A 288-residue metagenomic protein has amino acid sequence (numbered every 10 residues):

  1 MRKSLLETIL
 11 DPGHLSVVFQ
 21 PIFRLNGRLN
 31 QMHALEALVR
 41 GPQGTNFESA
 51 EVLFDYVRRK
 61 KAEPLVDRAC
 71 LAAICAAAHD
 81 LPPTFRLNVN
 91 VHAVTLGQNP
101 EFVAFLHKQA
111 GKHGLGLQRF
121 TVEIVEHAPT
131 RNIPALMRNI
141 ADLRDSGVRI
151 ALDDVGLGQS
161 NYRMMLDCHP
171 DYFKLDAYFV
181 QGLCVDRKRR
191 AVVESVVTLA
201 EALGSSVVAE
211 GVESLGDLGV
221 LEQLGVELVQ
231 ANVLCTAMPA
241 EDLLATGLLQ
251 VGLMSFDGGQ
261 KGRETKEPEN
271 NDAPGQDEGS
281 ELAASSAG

Functional and structural regions predicted by a protein language model:
M1-L10, H14-S16, Q20-P21, V39-N46 (+3 more regions): EAL-family c-di-GMP phosphodiesterase catalytic domain
R24-L29, G44-T45, D142: Flexible loop/coil segments at beta-strand boundaries within sensory signal-transduction domains
R28-N30, C70, V89, V122 (+2 more regions): Hydrophobic scaffolding residues in well-structured cytosolic catalytic/regulatory domains that bind or process
H33-E36, S49, R119: Short beta-strand edge/capping elements of PAS-family sensory modules
N46-D55: PAS and related sensory helical modules
A62-A135, G211: Catalytic core of bacterial c-di-GMP phosphodiesterases, primarily the EAL and HD-GYP domains, capturing alpha-helical
H79-F85, S146-V148, H169: Short glycine/proline-enriched coil/turn segments at helix->beta-strand junctions
F102-L106, A135-R138, R187-E194: Charged helix-capping and loop-helix junction motifs
